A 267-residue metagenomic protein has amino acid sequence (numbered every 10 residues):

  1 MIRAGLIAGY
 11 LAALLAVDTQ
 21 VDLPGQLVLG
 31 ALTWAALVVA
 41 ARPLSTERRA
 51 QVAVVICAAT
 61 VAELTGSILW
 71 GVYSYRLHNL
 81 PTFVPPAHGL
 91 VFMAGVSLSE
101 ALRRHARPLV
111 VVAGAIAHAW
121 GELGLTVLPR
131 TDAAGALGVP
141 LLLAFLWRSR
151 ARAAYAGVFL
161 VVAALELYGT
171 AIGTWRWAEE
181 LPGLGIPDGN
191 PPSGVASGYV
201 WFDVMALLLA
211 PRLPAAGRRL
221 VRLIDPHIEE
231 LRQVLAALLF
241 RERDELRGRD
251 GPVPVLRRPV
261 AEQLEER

Functional and structural regions predicted by a protein language model:
M1-L239: Aromatic-rich, lipid-facing transmembrane alpha helices and their immediate juxtamembrane interface loops in integral
E229-E230, A236, R247-R257: Low-complexity, glycine/proline/serine-enriched flexible coil segments that act as short hinges or interruptions within
F240-E242, G248, Q263: Intrinsic low-complexity, disordered N-terminal segments enriched in polar/charged/small residues
A261-R267: Polybasic, low-complexity intrinsically disordered segments
